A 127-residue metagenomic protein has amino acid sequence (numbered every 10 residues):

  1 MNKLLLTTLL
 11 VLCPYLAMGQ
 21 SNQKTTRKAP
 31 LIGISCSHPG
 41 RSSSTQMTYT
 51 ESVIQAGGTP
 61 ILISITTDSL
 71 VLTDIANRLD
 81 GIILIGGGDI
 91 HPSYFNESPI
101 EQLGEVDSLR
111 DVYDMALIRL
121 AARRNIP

Functional and structural regions predicted by a protein language model:
N2-L5, A17-P127: N-terminal beta1-alpha1 cap of cysteine-dependent amidohydrolase-like domains
T7-Y15: Bacterial N-terminal signal peptides
